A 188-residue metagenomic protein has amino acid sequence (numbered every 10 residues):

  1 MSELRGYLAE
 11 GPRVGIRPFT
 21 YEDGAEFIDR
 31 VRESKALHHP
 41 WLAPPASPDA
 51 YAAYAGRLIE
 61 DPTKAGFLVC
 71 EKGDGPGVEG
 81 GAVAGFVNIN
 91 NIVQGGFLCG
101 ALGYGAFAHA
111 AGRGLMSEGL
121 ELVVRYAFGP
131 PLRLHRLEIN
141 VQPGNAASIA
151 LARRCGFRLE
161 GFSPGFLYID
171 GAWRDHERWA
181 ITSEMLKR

Functional and structural regions predicted by a protein language model:
M1-E26, R30-S34, C70-R188: Acyl-donor (CoA/ACP) binding surface of acyl/acetyltransferases
F19, R30, A43-A50, D61: Generic, well-ordered alpha-helical segments
E33-A36, E60: Short helix-loop boundary/capping segments at the starts of domains
A36-G56: Conserved GNAT-fold acetyl-CoA-binding loop/helix
A43-P44, F67, Y168: Sparse recognition of residues in long alpha-helices and their boundaries
P44-A46, G56-L58, A101-G103, E177-R178: Short, charged/polar low-complexity linear motifs in solvent-exposed/disordered segments
G56-L68: A short helix-loop-beta-strand connector motif used in the catalytic cores of GNAT acetyltransferases and, in some
